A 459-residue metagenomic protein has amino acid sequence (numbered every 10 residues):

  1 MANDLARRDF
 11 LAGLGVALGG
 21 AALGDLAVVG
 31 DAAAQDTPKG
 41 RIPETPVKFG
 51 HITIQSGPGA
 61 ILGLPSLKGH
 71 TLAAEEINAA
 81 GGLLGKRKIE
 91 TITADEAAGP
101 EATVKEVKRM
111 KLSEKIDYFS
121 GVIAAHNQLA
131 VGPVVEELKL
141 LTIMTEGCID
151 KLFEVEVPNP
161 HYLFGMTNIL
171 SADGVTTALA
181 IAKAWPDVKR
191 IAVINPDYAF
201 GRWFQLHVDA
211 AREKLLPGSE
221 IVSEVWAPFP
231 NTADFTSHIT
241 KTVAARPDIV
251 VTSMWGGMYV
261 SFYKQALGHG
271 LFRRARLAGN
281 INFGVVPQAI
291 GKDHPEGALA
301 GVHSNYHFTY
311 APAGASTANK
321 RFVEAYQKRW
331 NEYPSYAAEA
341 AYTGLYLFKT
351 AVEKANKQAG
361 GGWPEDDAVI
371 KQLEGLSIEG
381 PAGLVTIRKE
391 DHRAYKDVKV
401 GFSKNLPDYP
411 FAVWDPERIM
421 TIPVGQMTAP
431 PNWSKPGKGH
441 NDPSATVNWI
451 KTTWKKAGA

Functional and structural regions predicted by a protein language model:
M1-L18: N-terminal secretory signal peptides and thylakoid transit peptides that target proteins across membranes
D36-T37, I61-K68, G82-E154, M166 (+2 more regions): Beta-alpha junction/loop-to-helix N-cap segments that form part of ligand/metal-binding clefts
K39-G69, A94-P100, I123-A124, P196-W203 (+2 more regions): Extracytoplasmic "Venus flytrap"
K68-T91, E213-S219: Signal peptide-proximal N-terminal region of secreted/periplasmic/extracellular or secretory-lumen proteins
A102-K105, I149-K151, N159-H269, P312-T317: Extracellular/periplasmic Venus flytrap/periplasmic-binding protein
E114-I123, I143-T145, A192-N195, R246-G256 (+3 more regions): Periplasmic-binding protein-like
G256, Y310-G375: Extracellular/periplasmic ligand-binding modules, especially the Venus flytrap/periplasmic-binding
E296, E374-A459: Solvent-exposed, acidic/polar segments of extracytosolic/periplasmic ligand-binding ectodomains
